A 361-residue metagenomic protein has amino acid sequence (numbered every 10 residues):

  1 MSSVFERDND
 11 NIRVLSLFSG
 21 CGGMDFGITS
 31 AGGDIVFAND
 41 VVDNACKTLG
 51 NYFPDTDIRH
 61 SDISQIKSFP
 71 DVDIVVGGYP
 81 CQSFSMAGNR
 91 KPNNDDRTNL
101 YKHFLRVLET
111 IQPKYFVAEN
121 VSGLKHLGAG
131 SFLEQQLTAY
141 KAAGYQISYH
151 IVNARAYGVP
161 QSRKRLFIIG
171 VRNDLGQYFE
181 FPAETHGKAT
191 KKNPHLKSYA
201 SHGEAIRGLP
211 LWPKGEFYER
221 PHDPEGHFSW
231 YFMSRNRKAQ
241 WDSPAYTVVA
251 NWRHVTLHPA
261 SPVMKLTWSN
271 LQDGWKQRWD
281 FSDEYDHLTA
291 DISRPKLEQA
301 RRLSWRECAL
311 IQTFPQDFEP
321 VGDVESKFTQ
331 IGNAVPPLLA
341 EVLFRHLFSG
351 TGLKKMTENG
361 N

Functional and structural regions predicted by a protein language model:
R7, G27-D34, Y52: A short, Lys/Arg-enriched amphipathic alpha-helix followed by its capping loop at the start of a domain
L17-C21: Class I SAM-dependent methyltransferase "Motif I" SAM/SAH-binding loop
V42-D43: Conserved SAM/SAH-binding beta-strand->alpha-helix loop
L49: Conserved SAM-binding loop
D55-D62: Conserved SAM-binding strand-loop segment of SAM-dependent methyltransferases
Q65-V72, Q82-V249: Class I S-adenosyl-L-methionine
Y218-N361: C-terminal target-recognition/interaction regions appended to catalytic cores
